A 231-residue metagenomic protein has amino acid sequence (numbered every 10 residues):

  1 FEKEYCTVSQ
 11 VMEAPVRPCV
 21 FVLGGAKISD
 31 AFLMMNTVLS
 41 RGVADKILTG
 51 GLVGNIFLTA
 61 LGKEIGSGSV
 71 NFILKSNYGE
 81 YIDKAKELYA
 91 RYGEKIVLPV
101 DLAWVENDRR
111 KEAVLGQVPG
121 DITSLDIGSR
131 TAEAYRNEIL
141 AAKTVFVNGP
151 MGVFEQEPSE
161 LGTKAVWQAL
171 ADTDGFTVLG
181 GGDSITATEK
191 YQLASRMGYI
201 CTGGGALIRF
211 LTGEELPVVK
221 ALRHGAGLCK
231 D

Functional and structural regions predicted by a protein language model:
F1-D231: Active-site loop-to-helix "anion-binding N-cap" substructures in soluble metabolic enzymes
